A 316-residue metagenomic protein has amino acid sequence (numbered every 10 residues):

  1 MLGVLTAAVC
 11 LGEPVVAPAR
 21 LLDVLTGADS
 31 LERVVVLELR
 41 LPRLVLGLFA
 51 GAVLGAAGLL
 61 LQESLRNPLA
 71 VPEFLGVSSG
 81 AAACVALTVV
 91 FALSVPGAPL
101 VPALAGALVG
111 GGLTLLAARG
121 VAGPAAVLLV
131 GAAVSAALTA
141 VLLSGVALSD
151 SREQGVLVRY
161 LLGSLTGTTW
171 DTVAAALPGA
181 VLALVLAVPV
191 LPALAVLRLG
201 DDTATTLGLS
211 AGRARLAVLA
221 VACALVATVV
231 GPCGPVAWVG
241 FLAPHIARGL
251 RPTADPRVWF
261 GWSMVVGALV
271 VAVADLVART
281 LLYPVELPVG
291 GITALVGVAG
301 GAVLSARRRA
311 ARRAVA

Functional and structural regions predicted by a protein language model:
M1-A316: Alpha-helical transmembrane segments in inner-membrane proteins
